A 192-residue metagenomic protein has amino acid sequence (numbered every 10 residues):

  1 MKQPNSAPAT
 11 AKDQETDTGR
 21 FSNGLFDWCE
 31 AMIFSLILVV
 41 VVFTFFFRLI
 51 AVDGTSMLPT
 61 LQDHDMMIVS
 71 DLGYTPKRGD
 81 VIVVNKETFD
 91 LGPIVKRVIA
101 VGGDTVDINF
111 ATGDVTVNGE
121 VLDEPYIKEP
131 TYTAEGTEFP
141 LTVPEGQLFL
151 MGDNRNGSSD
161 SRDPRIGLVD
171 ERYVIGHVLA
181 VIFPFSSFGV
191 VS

Functional and structural regions predicted by a protein language model:
M1-P93, V169-Y173, H177-S192: Protein maturation boundaries and topogenic segments
D65, K77-D80, D104, Q147 (+1 more regions): Structural motif
V69, V84, I108, L150-M151 (+1 more regions): A generic structural signal for residues embedded in beta-strands
Y74-G113, L122: Extracytoplasmic/periplasmic/luminal assembly and interaction segments in envelope/secretory/respiratory proteins
V117-G119: Short strand-turn-strand beta-turns centered on an Asx-Gly dipeptide
L122-D123, R155: Short, isolated positions in well-ordered beta-strands
P130-A134: Short gly/ser/thr-rich secondary-structure transition/capping motifs
T137, L141-S192: Beta-strand-rich cores of mature extracytoplasmic or soluble domains
